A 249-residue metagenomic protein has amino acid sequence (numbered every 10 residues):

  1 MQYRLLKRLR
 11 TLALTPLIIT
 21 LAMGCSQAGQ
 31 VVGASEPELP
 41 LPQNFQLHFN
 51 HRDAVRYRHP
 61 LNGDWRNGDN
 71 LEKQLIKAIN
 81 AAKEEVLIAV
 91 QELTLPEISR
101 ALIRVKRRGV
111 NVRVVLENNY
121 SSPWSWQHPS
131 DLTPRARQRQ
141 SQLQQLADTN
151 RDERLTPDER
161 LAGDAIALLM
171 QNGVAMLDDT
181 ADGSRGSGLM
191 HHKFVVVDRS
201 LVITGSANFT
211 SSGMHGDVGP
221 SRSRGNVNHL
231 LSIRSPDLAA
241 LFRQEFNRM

Functional and structural regions predicted by a protein language model:
Q2-A13: Bacterial N-terminal signal peptides that target proteins for export
A13-A22: Bacterial N-terminal signal peptides
A22-M23, G205: Hydrophobic alpha-helical membrane context
S26-Q27: Bacterial signal peptide processing site
V31-A81, E92-M249: HKD-type phospholipase D/PLD-like phosphodiesterase module
